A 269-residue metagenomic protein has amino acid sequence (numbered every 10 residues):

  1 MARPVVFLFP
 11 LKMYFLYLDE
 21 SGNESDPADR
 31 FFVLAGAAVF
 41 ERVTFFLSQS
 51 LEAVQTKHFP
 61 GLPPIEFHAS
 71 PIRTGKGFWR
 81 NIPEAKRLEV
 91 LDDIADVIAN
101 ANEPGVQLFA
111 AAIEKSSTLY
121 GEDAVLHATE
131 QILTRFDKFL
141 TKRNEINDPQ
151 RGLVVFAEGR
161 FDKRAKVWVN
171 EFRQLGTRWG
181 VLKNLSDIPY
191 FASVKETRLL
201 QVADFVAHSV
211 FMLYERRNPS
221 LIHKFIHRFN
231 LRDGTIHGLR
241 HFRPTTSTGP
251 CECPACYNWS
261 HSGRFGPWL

Functional and structural regions predicted by a protein language model:
M1-L269: Phosphate-ester processing/binding pockets and catalytic centers
